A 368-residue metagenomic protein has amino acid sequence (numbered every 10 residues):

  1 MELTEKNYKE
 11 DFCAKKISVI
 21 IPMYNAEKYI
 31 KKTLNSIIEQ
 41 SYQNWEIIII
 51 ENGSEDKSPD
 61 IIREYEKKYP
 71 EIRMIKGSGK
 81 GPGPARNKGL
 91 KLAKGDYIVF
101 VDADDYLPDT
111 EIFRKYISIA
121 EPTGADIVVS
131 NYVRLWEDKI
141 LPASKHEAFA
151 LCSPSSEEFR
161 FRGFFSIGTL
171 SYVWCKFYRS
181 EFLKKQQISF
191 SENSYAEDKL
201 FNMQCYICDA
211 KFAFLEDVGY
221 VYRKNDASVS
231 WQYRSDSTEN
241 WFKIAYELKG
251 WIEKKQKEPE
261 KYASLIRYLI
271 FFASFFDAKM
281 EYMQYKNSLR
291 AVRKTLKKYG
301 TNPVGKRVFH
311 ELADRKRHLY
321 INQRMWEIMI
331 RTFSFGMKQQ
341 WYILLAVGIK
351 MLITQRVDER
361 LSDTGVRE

Functional and structural regions predicted by a protein language model:
E2, M283-E368: Membrane-interface aromatic/basic loop that binds lipid-linked glycans or pyrophosphate carriers, typified by
K15-S18, S36, E46, L200: Cell-envelope/extracellular polymer assembly enzymes that use nucleotide-activated donors
N25-E39: Short, well-formed alpha-helical segments that are part of the catalytic scaffolds of diverse glycosyltransferases
K28-K31, D56-Y65: Acidic helix N-cap motif at the loop->helix transition within catalytic regions of sugar-transfer enzymes
Q43, E51-D60: A conserved acidic beta->alpha catalytic loop
M74-A93, A103: Glycine-rich, basic loop-to-helix element that forms the pyrophosphate-binding segment of sugar-nucleotide handling
P82, A103-F214, Y220-D236: Donor-binding/catalytic cores of nucleotide-activated saccharide and glycerol-phosphate transferases/polymerases
I98: Short aromatic/hydrophobic "clamp" motif used to bind/position activated sugar donors
